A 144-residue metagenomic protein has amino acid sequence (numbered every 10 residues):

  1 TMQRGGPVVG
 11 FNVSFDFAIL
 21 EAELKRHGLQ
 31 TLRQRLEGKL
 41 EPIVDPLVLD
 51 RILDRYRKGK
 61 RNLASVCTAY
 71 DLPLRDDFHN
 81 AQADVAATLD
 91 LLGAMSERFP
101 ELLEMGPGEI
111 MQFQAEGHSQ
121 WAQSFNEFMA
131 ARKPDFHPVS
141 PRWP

Functional and structural regions predicted by a protein language model:
T1-P144: DEDD superfamily 3′-5′ metal-dependent exonuclease/proofreading module
